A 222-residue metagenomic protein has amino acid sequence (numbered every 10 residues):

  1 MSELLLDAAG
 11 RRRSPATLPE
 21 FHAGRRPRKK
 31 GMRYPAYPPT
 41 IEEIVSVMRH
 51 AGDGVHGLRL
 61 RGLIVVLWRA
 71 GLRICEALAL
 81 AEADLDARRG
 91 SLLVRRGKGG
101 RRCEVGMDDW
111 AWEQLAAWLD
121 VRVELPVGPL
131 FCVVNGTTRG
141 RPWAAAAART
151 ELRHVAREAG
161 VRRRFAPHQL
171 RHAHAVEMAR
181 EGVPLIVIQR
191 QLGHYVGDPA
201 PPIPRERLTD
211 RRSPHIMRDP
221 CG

Functional and structural regions predicted by a protein language model:
M1-G222: Conserved catalytic core of the tyrosine transesterase superfamily
